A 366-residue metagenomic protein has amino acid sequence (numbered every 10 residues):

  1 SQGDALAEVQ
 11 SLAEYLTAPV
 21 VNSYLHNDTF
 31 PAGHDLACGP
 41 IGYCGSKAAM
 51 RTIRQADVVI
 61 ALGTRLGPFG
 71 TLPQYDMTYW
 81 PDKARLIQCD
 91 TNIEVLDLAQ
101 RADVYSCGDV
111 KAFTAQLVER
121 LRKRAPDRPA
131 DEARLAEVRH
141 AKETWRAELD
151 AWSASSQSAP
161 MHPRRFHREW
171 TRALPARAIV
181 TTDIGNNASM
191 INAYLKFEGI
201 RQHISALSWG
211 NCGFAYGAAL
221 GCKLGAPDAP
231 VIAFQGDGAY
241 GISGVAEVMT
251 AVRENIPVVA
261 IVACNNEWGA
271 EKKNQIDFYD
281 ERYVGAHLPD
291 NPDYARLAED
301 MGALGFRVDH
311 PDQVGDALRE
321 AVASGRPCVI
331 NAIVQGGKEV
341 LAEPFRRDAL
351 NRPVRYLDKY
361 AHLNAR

Functional and structural regions predicted by a protein language model:
L6-V9, H140-D228, D277: Active-site diphosphate/adenylate-binding microenvironment
T17-Y24, I87-D90, V258-A263: Short internal beta-strands
N22-C38, E132: Short connector loops at secondary-structure junctions
C38-P40, C44-G45, L98-V104, R201-S205 (+3 more regions): Short beta-alpha connecting loops at secondary-structure transitions that line or flank enzyme active sites
G42, S46-P68, S189-W268: Thiamine diphosphate
G42-L96, L288-P292: Phosphate/diphosphate-binding loops
Q55-A56, V95, D103-V104, F113 (+2 more regions): Conserved thiamine diphosphate
K83-I184, P311, E320, R326-R366: Phosphate/pyrophosphate-binding active-site segments
